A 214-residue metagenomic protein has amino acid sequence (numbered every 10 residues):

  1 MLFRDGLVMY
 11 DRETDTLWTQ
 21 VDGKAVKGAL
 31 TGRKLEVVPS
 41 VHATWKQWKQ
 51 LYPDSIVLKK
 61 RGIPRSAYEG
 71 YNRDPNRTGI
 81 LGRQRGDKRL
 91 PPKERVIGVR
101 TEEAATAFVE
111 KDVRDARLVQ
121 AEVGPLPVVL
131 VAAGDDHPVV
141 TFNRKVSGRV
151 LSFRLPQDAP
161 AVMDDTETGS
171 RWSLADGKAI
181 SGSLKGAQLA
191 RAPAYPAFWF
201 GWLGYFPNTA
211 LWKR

Functional and structural regions predicted by a protein language model:
M1-R214: Mid-to-C-terminal functional-domain signal that highlights helix-capping/loop sites within ligand-binding modules
